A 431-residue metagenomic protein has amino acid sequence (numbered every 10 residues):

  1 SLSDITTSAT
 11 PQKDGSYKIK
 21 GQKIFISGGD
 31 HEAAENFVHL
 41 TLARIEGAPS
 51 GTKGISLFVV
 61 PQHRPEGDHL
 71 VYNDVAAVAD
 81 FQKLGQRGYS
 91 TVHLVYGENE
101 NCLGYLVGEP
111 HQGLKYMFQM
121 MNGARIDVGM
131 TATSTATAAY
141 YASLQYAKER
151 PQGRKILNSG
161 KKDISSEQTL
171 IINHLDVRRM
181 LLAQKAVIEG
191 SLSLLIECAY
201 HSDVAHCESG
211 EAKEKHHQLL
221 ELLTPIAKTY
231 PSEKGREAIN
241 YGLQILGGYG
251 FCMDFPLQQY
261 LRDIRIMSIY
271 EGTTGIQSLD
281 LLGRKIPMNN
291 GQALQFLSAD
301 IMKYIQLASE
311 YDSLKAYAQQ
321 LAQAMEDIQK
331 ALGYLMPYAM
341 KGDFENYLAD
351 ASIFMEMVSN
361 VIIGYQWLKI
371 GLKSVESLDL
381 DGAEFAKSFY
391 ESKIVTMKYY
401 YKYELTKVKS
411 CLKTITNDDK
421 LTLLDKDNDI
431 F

Functional and structural regions predicted by a protein language model:
S1-Y17, Q22-F25, H174-Q244: Gly/Pro-rich turn-and-neighbor structural signature
S16, K20-Y72: A short core secondary-structure module
Q22-I26, N36, K53, D74-F81 (+8 more regions): Glycine- and acidic
F25, R64-V78, K83, S90-A124 (+2 more regions): A glycine-rich, basic-preceded beta-loop-alpha segment at the flavin cofactor/substrate interface of flavin-utilizing
Q86, E197, Q218-F296, K398-K426: Alpha-helix capping/hinge segments and adjacent helical runs
D127-A142: Alpha-helical support elements that line or immediately flank enzyme active sites and cofactor-binding pockets
I156-E214, C252-E271, G275-I276, D280-M288 (+1 more regions): Acidic/histidine-rich catalytic neighborhood
M288, Y304-F431: C-terminal amphipathic alpha-helical interaction region
